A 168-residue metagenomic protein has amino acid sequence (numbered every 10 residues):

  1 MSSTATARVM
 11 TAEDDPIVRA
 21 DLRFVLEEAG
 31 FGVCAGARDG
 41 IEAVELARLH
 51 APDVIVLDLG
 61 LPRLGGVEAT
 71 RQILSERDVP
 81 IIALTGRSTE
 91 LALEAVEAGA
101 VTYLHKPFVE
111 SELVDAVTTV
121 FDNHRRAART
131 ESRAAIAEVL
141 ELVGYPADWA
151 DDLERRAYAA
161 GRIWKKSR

Functional and structural regions predicted by a protein language model:
E13: Conserved acidic carboxylate
P16-A35: Two-component/phosphorelay signaling modules centered on CheY-like receiver
D39-E42, G65-E68: Acidic catalytic/metal-coordinating carboxylates
R48-H50, Q72-V79, A98: Conserved phosphotransfer cores of two-component systems
H50-V56, L61: Active-site beta3 strand of CheY-like receiver
E68, S88-H105, D115: Alpha4 helix (beta4-alpha4-beta5 surface) of REC/receiver domains from two-component response regulators
T118-R133: The C-terminal output helix
